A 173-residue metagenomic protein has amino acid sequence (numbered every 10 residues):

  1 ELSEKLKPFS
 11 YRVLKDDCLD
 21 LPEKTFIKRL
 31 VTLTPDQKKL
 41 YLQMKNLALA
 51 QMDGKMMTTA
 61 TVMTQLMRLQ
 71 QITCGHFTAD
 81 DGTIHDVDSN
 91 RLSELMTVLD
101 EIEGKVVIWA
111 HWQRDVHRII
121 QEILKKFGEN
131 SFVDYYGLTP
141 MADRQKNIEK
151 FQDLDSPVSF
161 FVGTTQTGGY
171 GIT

Functional and structural regions predicted by a protein language model:
E1-I84, D88-G104: Inter-lobe coupling linker of SF2 helicases/translocases
L2, D115-V116: Hydrophobic (often cysteine-bearing) scaffold residues that line and stabilize catalytic clefts of nucleotide/cofactor
T32-D36, H111, Q166: Structured loop/turn residues at secondary-structure junctions
H76, Q113, T167: Short, glycine/serine-rich, charged loops/turns that create anion-binding and catalytic segments at active sites
D88, H111-Q113: Helix N-cap/beta->alpha junction signal
V107-W109, H117-G168: Conserved helicase ATPase core of P-loop NTP-dependent helicases/translocases
I172-T173: A short beta-strand element within the Helicase C-terminal
